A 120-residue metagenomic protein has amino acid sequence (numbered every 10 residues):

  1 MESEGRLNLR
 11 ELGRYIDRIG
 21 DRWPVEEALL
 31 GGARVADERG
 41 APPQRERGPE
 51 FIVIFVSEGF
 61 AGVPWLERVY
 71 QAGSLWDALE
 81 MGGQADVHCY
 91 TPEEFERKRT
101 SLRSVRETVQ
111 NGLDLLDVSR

Functional and structural regions predicted by a protein language model:
M1-L30, V35-G48, S57-R120: Catalytic core of pol beta-like nucleotidyltransferases
E50-I52: Histidine-centered divalent-metal-coordination microenvironment in nucleic-acid enzymes
